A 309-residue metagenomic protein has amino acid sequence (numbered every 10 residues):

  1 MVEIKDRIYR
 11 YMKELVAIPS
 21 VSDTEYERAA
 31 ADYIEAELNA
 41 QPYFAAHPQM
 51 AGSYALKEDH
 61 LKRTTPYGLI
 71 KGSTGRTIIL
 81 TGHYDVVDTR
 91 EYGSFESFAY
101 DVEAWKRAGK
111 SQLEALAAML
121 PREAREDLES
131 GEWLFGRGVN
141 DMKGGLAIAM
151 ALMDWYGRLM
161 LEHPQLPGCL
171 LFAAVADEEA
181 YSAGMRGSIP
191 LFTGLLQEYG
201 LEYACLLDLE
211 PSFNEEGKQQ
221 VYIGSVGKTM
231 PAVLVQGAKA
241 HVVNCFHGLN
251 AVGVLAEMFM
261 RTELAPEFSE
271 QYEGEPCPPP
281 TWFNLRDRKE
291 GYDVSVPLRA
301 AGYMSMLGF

Functional and structural regions predicted by a protein language model:
V2-F135, L159-L166: Acidic/His- and Gly-rich active-site-bordering loop/insert found across diverse amide/peptide-bond hydrolases
K13, E35, M150, D154 (+1 more regions): Predominant activation on well-ordered alpha-helical scaffold segments within soluble catalytic domains
V21-E25, Y181-A183, H241-C245: A generic structural signal for short coil/turn motifs at secondary-structure boundaries
A31, G93-E96, R186-I189, Q220-I223 (+1 more regions): Short, glycine/charged-enriched secondary-structure capping and boundary segments
G52-Y54, L61-G68, D154-R158, P190-F192 (+2 more regions): Short alpha-helical segments and helix-capping/turn motifs at coil-helix boundaries
E129-G224: Acidic/histidine-rich catalytic neighborhood of metal-dependent amide-processing enzymes
T193-F309: Midchain, well-structured core segments that form catalytic/ion-binding scaffolds
